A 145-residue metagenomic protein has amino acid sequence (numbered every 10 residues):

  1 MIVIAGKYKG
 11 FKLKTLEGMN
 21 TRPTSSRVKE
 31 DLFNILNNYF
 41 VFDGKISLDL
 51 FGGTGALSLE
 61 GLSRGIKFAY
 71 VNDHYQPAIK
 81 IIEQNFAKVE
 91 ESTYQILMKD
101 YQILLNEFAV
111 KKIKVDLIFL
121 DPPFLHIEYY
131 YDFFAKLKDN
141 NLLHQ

Functional and structural regions predicted by a protein language model:
M1-Q145: Class I S-adenosyl-L-methionine-dependent methyltransferase catalytic core
